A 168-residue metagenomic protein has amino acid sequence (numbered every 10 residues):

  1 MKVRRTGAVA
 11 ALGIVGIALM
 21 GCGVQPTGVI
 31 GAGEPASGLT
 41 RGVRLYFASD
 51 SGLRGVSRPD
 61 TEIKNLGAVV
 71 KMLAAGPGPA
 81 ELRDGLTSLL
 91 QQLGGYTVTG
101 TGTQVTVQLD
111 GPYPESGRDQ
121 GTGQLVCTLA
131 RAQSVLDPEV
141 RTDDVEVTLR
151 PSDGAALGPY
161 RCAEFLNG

Functional and structural regions predicted by a protein language model:
K2-G168: Bimodal "functional hotspot" detector
